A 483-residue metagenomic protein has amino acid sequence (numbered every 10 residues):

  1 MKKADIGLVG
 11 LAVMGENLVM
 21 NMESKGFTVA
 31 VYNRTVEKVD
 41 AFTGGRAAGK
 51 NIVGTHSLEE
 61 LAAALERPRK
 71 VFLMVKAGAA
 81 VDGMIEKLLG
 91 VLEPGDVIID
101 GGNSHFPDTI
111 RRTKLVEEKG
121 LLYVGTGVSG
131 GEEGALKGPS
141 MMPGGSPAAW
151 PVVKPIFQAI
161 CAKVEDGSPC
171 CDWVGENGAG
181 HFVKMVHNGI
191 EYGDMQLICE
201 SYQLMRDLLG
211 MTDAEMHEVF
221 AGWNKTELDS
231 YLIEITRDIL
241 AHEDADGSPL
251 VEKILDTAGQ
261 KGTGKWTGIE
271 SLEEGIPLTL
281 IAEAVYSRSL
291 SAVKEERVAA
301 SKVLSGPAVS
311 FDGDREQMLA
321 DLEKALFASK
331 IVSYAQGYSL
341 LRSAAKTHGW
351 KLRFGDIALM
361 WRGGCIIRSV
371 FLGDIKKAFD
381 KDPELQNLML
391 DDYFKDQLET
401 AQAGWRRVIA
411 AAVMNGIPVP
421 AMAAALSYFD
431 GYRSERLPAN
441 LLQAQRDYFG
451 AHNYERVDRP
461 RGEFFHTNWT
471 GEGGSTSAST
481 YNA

Functional and structural regions predicted by a protein language model:
M1-R69, L92-G95, G131-A135: NAD(P)+-binding Rossmann beta1-loop-alpha1 motif at the extreme N-terminus of oxidoreductases
V53-E60, A77-I85: Glycine-rich, highly charged phosphate/nucleotide-binding loops
V81-E86, I99, H105-H217, K225-P249 (+2 more regions): Rossmann-fold dinucleotide-binding core
H181, R206, M211, T226-I331 (+1 more regions): Interdomain hinge/lid region at the active-site interface of Rossmann-like NAD(P)-dependent oxidoreductases
G222, K346-A378: Small-residue-rich helix-loop
E399, G404-A483: C-terminal amphipathic alpha-helical interaction region
